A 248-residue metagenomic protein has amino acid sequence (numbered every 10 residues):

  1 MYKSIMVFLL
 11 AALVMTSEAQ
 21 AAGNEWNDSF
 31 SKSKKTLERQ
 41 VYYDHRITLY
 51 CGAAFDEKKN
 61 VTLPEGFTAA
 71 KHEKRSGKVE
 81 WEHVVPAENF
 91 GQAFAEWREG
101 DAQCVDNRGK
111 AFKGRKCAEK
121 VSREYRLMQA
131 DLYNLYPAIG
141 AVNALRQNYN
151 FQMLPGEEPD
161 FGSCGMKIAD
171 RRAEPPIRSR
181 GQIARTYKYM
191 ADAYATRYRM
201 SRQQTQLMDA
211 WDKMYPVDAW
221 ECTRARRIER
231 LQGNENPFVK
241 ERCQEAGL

Functional and structural regions predicted by a protein language model:
M1-S4: Positively charged n-region of N-terminal signal peptides that target proteins for export
M6-V14: Bacterial N-terminal signal peptides
T16-A21: Sec/Tat signal peptide C-region and signal peptidase I cleavage site
A22-E80, L207-A210, W220-E221: Aromatic-lined ligand-binding clefts that engage carbohydrates, nucleic acids, or primary amines
H72-L248: Domain-level detector of nuclease and nuclease-like folds in predominantly extracellular/periplasmic contexts
